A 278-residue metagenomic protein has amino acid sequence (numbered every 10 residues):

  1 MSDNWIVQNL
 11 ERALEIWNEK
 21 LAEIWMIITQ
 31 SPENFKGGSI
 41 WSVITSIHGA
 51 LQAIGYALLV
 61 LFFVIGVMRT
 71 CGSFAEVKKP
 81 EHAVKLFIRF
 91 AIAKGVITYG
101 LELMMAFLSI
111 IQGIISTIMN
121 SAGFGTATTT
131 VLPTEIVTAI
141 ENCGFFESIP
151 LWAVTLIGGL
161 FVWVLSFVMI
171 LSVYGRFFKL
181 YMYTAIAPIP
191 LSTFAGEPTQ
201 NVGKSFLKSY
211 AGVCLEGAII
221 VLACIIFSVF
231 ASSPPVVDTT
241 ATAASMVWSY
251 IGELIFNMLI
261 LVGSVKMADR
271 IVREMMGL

Functional and structural regions predicted by a protein language model:
M1-L10, P80-G100, G203-V213, A268: Alpha-helical transmembrane segments and their helix-start/interface "positive-inside/aromatic belt" motifs in integral
M1-L58: Binding/recognition "hotspot" determinant
E23-M26, H82-R89, S116, N120 (+4 more regions): Short amphipathic alpha-helical coupling elements at transmembrane boundaries
I44-Q52, V84-I88, I92, E141 (+4 more regions): Alpha-helical membrane-interface segments at transmembrane helix boundaries
A53-I65, F161-V162, L180: Hydrophobic alpha-helical transmembrane segments
L58-K94, I186-Q200: Hydrophobic transmembrane alpha-helix segments characteristic of membrane transport and insertion machinery
K94-I186, C224-G277: Non-cytosolic segments of integral membrane proteins
L191-K208, T240, I271-M275: Alpha-helical transmembrane segments
